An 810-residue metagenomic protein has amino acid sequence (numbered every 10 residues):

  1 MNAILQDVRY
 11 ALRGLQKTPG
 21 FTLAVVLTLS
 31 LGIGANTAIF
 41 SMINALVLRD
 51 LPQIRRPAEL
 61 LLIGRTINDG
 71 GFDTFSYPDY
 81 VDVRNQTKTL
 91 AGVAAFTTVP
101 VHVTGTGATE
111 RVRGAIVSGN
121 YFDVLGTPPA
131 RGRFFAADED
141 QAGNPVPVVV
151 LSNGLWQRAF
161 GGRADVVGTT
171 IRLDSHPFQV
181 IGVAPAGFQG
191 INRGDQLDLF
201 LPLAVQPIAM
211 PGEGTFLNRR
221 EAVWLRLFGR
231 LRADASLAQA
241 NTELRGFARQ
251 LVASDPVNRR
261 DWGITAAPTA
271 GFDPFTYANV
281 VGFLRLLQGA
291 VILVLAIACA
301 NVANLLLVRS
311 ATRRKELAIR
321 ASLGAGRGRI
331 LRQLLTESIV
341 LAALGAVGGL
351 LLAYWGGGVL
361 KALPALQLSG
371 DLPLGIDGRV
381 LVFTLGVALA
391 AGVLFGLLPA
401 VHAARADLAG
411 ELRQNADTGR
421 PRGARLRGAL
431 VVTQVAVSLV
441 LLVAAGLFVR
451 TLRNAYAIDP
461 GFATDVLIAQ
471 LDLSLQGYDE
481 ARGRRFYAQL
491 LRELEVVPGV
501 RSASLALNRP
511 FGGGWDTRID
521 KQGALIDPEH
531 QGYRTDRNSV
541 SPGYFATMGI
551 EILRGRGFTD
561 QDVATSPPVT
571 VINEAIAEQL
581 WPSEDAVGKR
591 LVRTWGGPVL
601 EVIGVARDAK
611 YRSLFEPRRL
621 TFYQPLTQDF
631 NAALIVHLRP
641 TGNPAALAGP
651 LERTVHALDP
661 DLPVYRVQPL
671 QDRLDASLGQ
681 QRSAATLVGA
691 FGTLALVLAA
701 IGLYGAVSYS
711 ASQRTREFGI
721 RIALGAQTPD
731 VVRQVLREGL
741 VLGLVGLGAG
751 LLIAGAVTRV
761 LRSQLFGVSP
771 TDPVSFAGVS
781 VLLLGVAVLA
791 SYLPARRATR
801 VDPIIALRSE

Functional and structural regions predicted by a protein language model:
M1-T22, F272-Y277, L306-R332, T336 (+4 more regions): Alpha-helical transmembrane segments of integral membrane proteins
Y10, T22-A24, T28, G34-F275 (+3 more regions): Nucleotide-cofactor and metal-assisted catalytic machinery
T18-L46, A298-A300, A342, A346 (+5 more regions): Short, strongly hydrophobic transmembrane alpha-helices
S41-M42, T265, A303, I339-L408 (+2 more regions): Small-residue-rich transmembrane alpha-helices
T276-V294, R379-F383, L678-A695, R737-V741 (+1 more regions): N-terminal membrane-entry
F283-L305, L687-V707, L783-G785: Selective detector of the "anchor" transmembrane alpha-helix that sits immediately C-terminal
A298-A342, I701-L740, L747, V760 (+2 more regions): Interfacial "coupling" helices/loops that link adjacent transmembrane helices in transporter permeases
F615, L634, P650, T654 (+4 more regions): C-terminal transmembrane helical bundles of large multi-pass transporters and their helix-start/helix-kink determinants
